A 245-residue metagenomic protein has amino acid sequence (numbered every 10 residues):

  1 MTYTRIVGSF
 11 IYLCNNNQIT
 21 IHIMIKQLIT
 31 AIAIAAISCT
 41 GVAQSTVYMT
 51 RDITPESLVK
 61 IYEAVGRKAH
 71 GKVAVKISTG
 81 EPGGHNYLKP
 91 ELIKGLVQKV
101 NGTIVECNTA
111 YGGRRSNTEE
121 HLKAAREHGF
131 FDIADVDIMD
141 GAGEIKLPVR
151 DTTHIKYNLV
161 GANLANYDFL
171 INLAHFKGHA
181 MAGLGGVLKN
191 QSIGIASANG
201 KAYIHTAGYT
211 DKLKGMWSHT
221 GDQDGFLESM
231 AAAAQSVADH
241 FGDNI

Functional and structural regions predicted by a protein language model:
M1-V7, Y12-Q44: Bacterial Sec-dependent N-terminal signal peptides
S45-K99, T103-I245: Extended, low-polarity segments enriched in aliphatic/aromatic residues
